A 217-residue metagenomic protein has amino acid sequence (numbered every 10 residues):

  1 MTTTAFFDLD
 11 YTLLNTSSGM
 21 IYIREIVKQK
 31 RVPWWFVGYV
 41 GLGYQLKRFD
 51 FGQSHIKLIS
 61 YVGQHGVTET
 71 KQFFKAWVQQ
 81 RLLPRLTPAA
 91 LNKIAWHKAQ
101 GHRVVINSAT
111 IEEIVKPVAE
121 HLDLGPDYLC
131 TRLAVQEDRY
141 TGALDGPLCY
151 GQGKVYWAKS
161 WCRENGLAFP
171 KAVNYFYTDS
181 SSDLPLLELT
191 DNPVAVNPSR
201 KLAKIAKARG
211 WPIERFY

Functional and structural regions predicted by a protein language model:
M1-F49: Active-site neighborhood of HAD-like aspartate-dependent phosphohydrolases
M1-T2, Q72, Q79-Y217: C-terminal cap/substrate-recognition subdomain and adjoining C-terminal extension of metal-dependent phosphatase-like
G19-M20, H55, V155: A general structural signal for well-ordered alpha-helical segments in protein cores
V32, Q45, F49, V67 (+3 more regions): Conserved alpha/beta cores of soluble small-molecule-handling proteins
Q45-L46, Q53-G63: Helix-loop "lid/cap" segments that line or gate small-molecule binding pockets
F51-I56, F73-Q79: Glycine-/proline-rich flexible loop or hinge segments
L58-H65, L133-E137: Active-site phosphate/ATP/adenylate-binding loop shared across adenylate-forming ligases
G63-F73: Acidic catalytic patch
